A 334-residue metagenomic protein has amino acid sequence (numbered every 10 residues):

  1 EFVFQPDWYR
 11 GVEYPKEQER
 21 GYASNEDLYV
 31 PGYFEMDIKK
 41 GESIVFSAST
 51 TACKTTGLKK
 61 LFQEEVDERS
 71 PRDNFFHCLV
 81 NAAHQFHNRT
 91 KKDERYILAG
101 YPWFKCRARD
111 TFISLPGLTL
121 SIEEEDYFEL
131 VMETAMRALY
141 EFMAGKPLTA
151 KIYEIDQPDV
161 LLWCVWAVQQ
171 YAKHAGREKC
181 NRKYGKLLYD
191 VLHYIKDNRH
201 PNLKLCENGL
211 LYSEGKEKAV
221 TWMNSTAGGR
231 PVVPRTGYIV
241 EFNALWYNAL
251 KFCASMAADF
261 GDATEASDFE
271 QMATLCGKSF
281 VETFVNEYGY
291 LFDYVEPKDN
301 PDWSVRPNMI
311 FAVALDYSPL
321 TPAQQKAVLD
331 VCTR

Functional and structural regions predicted by a protein language model:
E1-R334: Acidic, mature catalytic/reactive cores of soluble proteins
